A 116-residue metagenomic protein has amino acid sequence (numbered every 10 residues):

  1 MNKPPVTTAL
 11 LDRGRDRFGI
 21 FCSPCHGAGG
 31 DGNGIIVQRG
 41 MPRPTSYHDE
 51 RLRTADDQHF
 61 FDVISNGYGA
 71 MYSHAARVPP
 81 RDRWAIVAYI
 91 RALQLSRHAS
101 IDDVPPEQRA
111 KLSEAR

Functional and structural regions predicted by a protein language model:
M1, T8, G19, A28-D31 (+3 more regions): Flexible coil segments in periplasmic/lumen-exposed cytochrome c-class electron-transfer proteins
T7-R13: A cross-kingdom signal targeting lumenal/periplasmic-facing segments of multi-pass membrane and secretory-pathway
R15, G19-P24: Membrane-embedded segments
F60-V63: Long, soluble amphipathic alpha-helical coiled-coil "stalk/rod" segments that act as peripheral stators, tethers
